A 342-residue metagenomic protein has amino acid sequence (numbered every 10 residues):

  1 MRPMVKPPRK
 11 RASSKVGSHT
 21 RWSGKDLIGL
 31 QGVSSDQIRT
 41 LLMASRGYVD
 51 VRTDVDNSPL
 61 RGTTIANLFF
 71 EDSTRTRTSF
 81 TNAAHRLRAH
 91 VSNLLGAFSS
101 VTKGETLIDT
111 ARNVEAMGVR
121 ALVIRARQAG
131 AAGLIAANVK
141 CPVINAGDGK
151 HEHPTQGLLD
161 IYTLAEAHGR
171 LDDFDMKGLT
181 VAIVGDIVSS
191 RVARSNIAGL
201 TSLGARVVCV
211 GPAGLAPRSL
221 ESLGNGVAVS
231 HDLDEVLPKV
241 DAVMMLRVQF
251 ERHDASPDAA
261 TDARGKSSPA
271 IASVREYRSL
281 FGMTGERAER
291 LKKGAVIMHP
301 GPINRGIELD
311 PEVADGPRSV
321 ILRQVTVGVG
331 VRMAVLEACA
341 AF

Functional and structural regions predicted by a protein language model:
R2-T78, N82: Positively charged, low-complexity intrinsically disordered leader regions
R52-D54, S58-A165, R305: Phosphate/diphosphate ligand-binding glycine-rich loop within oxidoreductases
F70-N82, E166-L246, R252-H253, D258-A263: Glycine-rich phosphate/diphosphate-binding loop of Rossmann-like nucleotide-binding domains
L87, G118, N138-K140, L203 (+3 more regions): Short, structured coil segments at secondary-structure junctions
D175-M176, T201-S202, E286-G294, G316: Short, conserved loop/helix-junction motifs that constitute active-site signature segments in enzyme catalytic cores
E221-E312: Rossmann-like adenosine-cofactor binding region
G294-F342: Adenosine-phosphate binding glycine-rich loop
